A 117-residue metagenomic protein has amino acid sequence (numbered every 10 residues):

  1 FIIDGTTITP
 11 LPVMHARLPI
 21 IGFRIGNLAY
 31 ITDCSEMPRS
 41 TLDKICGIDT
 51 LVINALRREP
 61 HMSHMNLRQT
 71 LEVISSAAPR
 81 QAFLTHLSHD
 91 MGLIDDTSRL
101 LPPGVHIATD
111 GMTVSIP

Functional and structural regions predicted by a protein language model:
F1-D43, D110-P117: Core dinuclear metal-dependent hydrolase active-site scaffold
P38-P117: Binuclear metal-ion centers of metallo-dependent hydrolases, dominated by the metallo-beta-lactamase
